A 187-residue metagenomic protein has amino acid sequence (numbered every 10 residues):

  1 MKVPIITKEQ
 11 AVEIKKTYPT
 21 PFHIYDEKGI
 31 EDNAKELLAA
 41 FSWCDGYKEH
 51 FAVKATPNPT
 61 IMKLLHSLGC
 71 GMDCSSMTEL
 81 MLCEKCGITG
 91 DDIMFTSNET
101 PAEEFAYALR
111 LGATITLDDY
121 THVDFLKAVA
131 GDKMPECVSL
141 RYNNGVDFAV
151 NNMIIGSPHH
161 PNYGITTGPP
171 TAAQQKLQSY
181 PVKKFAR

Functional and structural regions predicted by a protein language model:
M1-E136, K183: A charged N-terminal "starter" segment
V129-D132, N144-R187: Active-site loop/helix belt of alpha/beta enzymes
C137-N143: ATP-grasp fold ATP-binding core
